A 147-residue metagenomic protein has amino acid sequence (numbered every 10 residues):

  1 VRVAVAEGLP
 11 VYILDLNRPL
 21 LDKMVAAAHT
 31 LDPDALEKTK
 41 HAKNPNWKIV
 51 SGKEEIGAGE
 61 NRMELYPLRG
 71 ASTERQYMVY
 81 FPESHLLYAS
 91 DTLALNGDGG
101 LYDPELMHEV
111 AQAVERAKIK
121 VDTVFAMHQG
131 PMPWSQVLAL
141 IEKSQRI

Functional and structural regions predicted by a protein language model:
V5-E7, L16-L68, R116, K120: Metallo-beta-lactamase
E55, R62-S144: Metallo-beta-lactamase
